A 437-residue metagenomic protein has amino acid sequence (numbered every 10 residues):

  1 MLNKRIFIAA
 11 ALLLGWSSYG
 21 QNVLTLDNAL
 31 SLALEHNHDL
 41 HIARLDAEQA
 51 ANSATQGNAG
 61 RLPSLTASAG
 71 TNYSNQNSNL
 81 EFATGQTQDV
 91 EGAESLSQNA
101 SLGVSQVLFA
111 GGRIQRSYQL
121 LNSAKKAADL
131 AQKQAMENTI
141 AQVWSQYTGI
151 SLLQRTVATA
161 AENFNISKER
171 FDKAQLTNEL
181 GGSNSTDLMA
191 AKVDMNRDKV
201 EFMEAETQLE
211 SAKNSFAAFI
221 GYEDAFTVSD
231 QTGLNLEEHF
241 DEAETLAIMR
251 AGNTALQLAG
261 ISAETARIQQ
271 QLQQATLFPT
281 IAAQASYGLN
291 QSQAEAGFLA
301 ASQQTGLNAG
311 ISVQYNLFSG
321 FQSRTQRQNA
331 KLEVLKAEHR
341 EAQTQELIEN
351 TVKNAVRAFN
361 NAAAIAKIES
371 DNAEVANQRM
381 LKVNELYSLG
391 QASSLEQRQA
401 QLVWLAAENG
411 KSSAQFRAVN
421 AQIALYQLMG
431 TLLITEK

Functional and structural regions predicted by a protein language model:
M1-L26, K437: Bacterial Sec-dependent N-terminal signal peptides
S18-G70, Q76, N184, D224 (+6 more regions): Bacterial Sec-pathway N-terminal export signals of envelope proteins
Q21-G149, I281, A285, F321-R324: Short flexible linkers and secondary-structure junctions
H41-L45, N58-A59, E94, L108-M136 (+8 more regions): Sec/SRP-type N-terminal targeting helices
N52, N138-R250, A358, A362 (+1 more regions): Periplasmic alpha-helical coiled-coil/stalk elements that build and connect Gram-negative outer-membrane
T66, N75, G410-K437: Acidic, low-complexity, intrinsically disordered peripheral segments
S68-Q106, Q231-H239, Q271, Q284-Y315 (+2 more regions): Small/polar, glycine/serine/threonine/aspartate-rich low-complexity segments that form flexible
N178-G182, Y387-Q391, L428: A short glycine-centered flexible hinge/capping loop motif at secondary-structure junctions
